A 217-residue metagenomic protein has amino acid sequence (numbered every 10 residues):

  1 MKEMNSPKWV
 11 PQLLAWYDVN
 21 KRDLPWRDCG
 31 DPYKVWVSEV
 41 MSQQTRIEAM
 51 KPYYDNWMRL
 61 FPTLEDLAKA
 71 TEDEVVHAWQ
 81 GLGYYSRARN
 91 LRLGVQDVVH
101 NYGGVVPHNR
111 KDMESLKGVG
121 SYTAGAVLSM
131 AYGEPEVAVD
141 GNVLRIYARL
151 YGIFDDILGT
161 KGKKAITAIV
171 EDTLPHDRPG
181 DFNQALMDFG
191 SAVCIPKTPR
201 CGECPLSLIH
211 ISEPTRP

Functional and structural regions predicted by a protein language model:
E3-P7, P11-G202: Catalytic cores of DNA base-excision repair glycosylases
L206: Acidic, glycine-rich loop-and-beta core segments that form the ion-binding/anion-interacting portion of active sites
I209-P217: Conserved small/polar residues in nucleotide/adenosyl-binding loops
